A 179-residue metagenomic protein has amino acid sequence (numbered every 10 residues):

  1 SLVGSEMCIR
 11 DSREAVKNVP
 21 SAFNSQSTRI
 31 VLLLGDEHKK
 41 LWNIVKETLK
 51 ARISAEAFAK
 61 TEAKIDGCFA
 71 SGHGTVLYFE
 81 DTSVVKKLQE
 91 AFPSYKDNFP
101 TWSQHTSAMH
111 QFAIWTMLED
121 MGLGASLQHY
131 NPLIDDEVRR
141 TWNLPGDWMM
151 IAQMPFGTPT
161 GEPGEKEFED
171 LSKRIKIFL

Functional and structural regions predicted by a protein language model:
S1, M150-L179: C-terminal helix-cap and adjacent tail motif
L2-C8: Short, small-residue-biased leader/transition segments that mark boundaries at the very start of proteins
R10-K17: Short amphipathic alpha-helical segments
V16, T82, F92-R140: Small-aliphatic-rich amphipathic alpha-helix that forms the alpha element of a beta-alpha
P20-N24: Glycine-rich phosphate/pyrophosphate-binding beta-alpha loops
S27-S107: Glycine/small-residue-rich phosphate/adenosyl-binding loop
R29, N131, A152: Residue-level "edge-of-site" marker
T48-L49, N143-G146: Short, hinge-like loop/turn segments at secondary-structure boundaries
